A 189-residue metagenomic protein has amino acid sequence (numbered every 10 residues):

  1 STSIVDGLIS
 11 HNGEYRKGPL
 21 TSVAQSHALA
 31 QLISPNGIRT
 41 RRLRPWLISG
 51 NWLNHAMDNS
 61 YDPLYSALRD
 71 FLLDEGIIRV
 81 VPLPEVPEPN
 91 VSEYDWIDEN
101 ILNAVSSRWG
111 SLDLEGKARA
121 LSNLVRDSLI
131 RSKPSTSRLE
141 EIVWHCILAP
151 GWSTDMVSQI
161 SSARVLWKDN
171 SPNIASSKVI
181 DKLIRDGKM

Functional and structural regions predicted by a protein language model:
S1-M189: Replace "Mg2+/Mn2+-dependent" with "divalent metal-dependent
